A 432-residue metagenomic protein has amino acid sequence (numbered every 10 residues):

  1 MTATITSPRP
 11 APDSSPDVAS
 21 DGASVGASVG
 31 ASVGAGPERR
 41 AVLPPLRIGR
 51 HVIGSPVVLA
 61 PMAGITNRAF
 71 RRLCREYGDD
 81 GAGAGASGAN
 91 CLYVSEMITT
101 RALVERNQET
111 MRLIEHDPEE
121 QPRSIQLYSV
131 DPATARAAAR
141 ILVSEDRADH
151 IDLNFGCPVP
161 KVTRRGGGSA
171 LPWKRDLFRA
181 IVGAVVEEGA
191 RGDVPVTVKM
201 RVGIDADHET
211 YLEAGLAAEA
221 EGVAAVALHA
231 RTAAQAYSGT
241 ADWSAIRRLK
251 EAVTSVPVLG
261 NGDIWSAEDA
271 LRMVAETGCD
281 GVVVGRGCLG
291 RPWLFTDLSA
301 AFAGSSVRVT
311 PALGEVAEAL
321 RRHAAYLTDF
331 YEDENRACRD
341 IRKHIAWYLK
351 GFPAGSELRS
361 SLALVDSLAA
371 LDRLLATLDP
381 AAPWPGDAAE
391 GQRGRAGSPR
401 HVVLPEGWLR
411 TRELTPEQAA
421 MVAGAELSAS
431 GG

Functional and structural regions predicted by a protein language model:
M1-I53, V57, A63, T210-A225 (+4 more regions): Alpha/beta catalytic cores of nucleotide-metabolism and tRNA/nucleoside-modifying enzymes
P37-R47, M62-E145: Glycine-rich, positively charged N-terminal anion/phosphate-binding segment
L46-V58, R101-P122, C157-G167, V185-V202: N-terminal small/glycine-rich loop or linker at the start of catalytic domains across soluble metabolic enzymes
P56-T66, P122-A135, L171-P172, V198-T210: Active-site mouth loops of central-metabolism enzymes
V57-P61, Y93-S95, R123-L127, I151 (+4 more regions): Hydrophobic faces of well-ordered beta-strands that scaffold small-molecule active sites in alpha/beta enzyme cores
M62-G64, I98-T100, Y128-V130, G156-P158 (+4 more regions): Active-site beta-loop-alpha junctions enriched in small/polar residues
D79, N90, R147-A148, V223 (+1 more regions): A structural motif
A84, R136-G167, L171-V256: Alpha/beta enzyme core
